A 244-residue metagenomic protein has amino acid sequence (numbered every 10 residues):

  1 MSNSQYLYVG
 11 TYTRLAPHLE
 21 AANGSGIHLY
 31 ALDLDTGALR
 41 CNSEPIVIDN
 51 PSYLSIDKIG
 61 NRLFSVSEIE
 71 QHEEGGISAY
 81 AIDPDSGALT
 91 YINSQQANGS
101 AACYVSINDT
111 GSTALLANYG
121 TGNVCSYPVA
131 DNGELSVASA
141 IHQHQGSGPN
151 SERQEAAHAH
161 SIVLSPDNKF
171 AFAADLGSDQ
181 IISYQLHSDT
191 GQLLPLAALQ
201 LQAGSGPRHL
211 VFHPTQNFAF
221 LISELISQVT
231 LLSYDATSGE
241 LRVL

Functional and structural regions predicted by a protein language model:
T13-P17, E68-E73, G120-N123, S178-D179 (+1 more regions): Short glycine/acidic-enriched loop and turn motifs that connect beta-strands
A16, D49-K58, N98-D109, Q145-N168 (+1 more regions): Beta-rich, blade/repeat-based domains predominating in secreted/periplasmic proteins but also intracellular
Y30-G37, Y80-G87, S126-S136, Y184-Q192 (+1 more regions): Short loop/turn segments immediately following beta-strands, especially the blade-tip and inter-blade linker loops
L39-V47, L89-Q96, S136-G146, L194-L199 (+1 more regions): Beta-propeller fold detector
R40-G111: Blade-loop segments of beta-propeller domains
A88-S161: Asp-box/WD-like beta-propeller blade repeats and closely related beta-sheet repeat scaffolds
N168-S227: Loop-centered beta-sheet repeat module
